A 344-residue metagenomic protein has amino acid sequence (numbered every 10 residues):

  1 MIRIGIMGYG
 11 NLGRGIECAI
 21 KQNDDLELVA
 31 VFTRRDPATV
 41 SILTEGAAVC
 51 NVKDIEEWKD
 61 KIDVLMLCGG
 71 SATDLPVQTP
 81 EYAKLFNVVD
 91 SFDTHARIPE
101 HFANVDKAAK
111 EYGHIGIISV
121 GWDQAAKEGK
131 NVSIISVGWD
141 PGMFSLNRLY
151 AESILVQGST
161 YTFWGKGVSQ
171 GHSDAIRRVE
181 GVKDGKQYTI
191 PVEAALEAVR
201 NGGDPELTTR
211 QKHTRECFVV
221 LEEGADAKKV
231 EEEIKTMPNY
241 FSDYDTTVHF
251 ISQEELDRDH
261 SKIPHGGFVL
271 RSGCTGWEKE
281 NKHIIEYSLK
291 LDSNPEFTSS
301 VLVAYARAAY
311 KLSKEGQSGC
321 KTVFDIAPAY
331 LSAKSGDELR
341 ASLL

Functional and structural regions predicted by a protein language model:
R3, G15, Q22-K53, V168-A306: C-terminal substrate-binding/catalytic lobe of Rossmann-fold NAD(P)-dependent oxidoreductases
Y9: Glycine-rich Rossmann-fold phosphate-binding loop(s) that bind the pyrophosphate of adenine dinucleotide cofactors
L12: Hydrophobic/small residue at the entry helix of a nucleotide-binding pocket
T44-E57, M66-P76: Glycine-rich, highly charged phosphate/nucleotide-binding loops
I55-W58, A72-S91, H101, A125-A126: Rossmann-fold NAD(P) dinucleotide-binding segment
F92-H114, G121-S133: Rossmann-fold NAD(P)-binding glycine/threonine-rich loop
M143-S159, D174-D184, A308: Oxidoreductase and adenylate-handling cofactor-binding alpha/beta cores
H283-L344: NAD(P)-dependent Rossmann-like dehydrogenase/reductase catalytic/cofactor-binding core
